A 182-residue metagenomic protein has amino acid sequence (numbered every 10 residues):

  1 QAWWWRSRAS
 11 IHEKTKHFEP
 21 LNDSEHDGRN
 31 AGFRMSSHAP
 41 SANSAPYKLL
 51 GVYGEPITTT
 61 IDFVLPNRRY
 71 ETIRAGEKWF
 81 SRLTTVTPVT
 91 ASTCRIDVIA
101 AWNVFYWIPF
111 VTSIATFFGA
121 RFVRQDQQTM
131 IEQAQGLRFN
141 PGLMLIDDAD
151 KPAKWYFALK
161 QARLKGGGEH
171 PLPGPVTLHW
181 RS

Functional and structural regions predicted by a protein language model:
Q1-S182: Rieske [2Fe-2S] iron-sulfur-binding subdomain
